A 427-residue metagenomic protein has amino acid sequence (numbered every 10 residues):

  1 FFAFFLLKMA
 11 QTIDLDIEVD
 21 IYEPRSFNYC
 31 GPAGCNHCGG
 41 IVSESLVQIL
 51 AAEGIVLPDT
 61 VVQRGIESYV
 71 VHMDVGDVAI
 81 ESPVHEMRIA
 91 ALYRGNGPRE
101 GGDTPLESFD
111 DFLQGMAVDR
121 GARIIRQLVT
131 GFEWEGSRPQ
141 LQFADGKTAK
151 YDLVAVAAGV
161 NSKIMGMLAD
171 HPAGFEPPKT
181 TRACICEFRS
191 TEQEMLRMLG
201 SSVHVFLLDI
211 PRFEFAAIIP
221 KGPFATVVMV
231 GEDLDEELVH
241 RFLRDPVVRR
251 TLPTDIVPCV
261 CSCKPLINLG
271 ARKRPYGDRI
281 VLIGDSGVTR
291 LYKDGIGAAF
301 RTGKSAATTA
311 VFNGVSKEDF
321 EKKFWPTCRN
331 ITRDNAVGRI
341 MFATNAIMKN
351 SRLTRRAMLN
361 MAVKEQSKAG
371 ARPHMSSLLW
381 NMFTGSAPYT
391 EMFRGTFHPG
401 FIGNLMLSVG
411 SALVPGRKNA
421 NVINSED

Functional and structural regions predicted by a protein language model:
F1-A10, V47-A51: Short, well-ordered amphipathic alpha-helices
F5-T12, G31, E107, F112-L252 (+1 more regions): Predominantly flavin-linked oxidoreductase catalytic cores and closely associated redox partners
L7-N36: Glycine-rich FAD pyrophosphate-binding loop
E18-D20, T226, V281: A structural signal for isolated positions on well-ordered beta-strands in alpha/beta enzyme cores
V47-D111: A conserved beta-strand/loop capping segment in the N-terminal third of enzymes that catalyze redox or closely related
T148, D233-A310, V315-E318: FAD/FMN-dependent oxidoreductases across multiple families
D209-F213, I219-R241, V247-G270, G277-D278 (+1 more regions): Mobile, glycine/GP-rich and aromatic-enriched active-site lid/loop segments adjacent to catalytic centers
V311-D427: C-terminal helical "tail/cap" subdomain of flavin- and related membrane-associated enzymes
